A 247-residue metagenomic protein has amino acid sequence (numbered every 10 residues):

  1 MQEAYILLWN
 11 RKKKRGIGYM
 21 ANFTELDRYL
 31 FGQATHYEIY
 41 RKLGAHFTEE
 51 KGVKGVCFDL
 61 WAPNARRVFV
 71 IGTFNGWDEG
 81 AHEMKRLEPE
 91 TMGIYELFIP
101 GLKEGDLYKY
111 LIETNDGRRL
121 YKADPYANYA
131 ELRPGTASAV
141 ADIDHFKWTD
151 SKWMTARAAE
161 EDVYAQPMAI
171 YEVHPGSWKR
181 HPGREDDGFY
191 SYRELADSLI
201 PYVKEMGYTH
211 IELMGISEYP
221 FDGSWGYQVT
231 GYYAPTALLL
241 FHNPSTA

Functional and structural regions predicted by a protein language model:
Q2-Y5: Low-complexity, intrinsically disordered or signal/transmembrane-proximal segments
L7-C57, L87-E172, S177-R184, E194: The feature marks proteins involved in alpha-glucan
L60, Y110, V173, V203 (+1 more regions): Conserved, mostly hydrophobic/aromatic
W61-V68: Short proline/glycine-enriched turn/loop motifs at strand-loop junctions of beta-rich domains
G72, S177, G215: Residues that line or immediately flank small-molecule/substrate-binding pockets and catalytic motifs
T73-D78, N115: Change "in extracellular beta-sheet-rich domains … of secreted and cell-surface proteins" to "in beta-sheet-rich domains
R157-E160, A196-G207: Short amphipathic alpha-helices and their capping/turn segments at secondary-structure boundaries
R180-G183, D187-Y190, P201-T246: Aromatic-lined carbohydrate-binding/catalytic grooves of carbohydrate-active enzymes
